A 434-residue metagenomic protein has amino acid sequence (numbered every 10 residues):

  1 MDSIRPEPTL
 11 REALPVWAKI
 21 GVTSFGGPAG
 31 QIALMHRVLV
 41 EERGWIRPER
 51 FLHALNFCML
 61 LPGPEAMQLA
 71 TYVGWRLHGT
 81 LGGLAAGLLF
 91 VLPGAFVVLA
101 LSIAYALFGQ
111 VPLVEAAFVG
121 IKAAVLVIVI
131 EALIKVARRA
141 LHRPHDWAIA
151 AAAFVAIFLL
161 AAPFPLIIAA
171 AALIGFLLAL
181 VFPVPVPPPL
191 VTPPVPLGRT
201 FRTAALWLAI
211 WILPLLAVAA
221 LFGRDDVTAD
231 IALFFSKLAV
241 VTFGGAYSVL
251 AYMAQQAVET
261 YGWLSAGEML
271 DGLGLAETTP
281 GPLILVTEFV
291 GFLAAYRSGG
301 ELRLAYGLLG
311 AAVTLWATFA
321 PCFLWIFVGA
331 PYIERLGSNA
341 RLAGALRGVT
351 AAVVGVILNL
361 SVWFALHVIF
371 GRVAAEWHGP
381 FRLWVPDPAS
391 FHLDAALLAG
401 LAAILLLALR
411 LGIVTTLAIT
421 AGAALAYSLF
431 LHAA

Functional and structural regions predicted by a protein language model:
M1-L61, Y72-T279, L283-A434: Multi-pass membrane proteins that catalyze or facilitate reactions on polyprenyl-/lipid-phosphate substrates and their
